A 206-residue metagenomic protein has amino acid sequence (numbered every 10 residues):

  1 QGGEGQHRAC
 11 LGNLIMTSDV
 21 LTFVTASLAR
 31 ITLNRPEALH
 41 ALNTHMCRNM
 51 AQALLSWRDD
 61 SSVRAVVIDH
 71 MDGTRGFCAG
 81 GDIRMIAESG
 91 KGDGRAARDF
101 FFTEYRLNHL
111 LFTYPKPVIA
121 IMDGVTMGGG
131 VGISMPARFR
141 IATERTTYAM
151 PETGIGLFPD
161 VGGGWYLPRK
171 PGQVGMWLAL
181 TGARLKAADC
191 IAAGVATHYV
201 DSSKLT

Functional and structural regions predicted by a protein language model:
Q1-I15: Short, Lys/Arg-enriched N-terminal segments with co-localized hydrophobic residues within the first ~10-30 amino acids
G12, M16-N34, A183-T206: Amphipathic alpha-helical segments at domain termini/boundaries
N13-D69, R95, H109: Conserved CoA-thioester-binding segment of acyl-CoA-metabolizing enzymes
I68, D82, I133-S134, D189-C190: Hydrophobic/aromatic residues within transmembrane alpha-helices of multi-pass small-molecule transporters
H70-R106, G154-G156: Glycine- (often His-adjacent) and acidic-residue-rich active-site loop that binds/positions the CoA thioester
L111-I155, A187: Glycine-rich beta-to-alpha active-site loop
G164-Q173: Hydrophobic, secondary-structure "cap" segments at the distal end of domains
